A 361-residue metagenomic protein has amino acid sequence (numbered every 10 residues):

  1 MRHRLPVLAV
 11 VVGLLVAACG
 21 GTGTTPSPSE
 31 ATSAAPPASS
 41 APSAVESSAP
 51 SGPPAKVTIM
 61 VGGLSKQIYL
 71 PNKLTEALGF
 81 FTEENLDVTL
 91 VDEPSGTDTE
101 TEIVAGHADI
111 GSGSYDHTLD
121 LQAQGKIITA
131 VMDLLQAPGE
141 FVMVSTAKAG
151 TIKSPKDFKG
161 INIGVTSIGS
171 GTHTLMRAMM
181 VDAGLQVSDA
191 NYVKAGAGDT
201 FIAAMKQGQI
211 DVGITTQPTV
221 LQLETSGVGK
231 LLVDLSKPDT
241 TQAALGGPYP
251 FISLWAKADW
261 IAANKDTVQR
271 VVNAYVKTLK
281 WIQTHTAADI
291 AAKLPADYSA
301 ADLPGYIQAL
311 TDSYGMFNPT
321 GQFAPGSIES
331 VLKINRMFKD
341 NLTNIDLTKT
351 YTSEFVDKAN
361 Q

Functional and structural regions predicted by a protein language model:
M1-A9: Bacterial N-terminal signal peptides that target proteins for export
C19-E30: Bacterial lipoprotein signal-peptidase II cleavage site
S29-E30, A34-A195, Q207-Q217, V228 (+1 more regions): Short, glycine-/small- and polar/acidic-enriched structural segments that line small-molecule recognition paths
S154, S236-G247, Y314-A324: Short, solvent-exposed loop/beta-turn-alpha elements that line the ligand-binding surface or hinge of extracytoplasmic
T200-P295: Pocket-lining segment of extracytoplasmic ligand-binding domains
I261-N341: Secondary-structure end/capping motifs
E329-Q361: Conserved C-terminal helix/tail region of periplasmic/extracytoplasmic solute-binding proteins
